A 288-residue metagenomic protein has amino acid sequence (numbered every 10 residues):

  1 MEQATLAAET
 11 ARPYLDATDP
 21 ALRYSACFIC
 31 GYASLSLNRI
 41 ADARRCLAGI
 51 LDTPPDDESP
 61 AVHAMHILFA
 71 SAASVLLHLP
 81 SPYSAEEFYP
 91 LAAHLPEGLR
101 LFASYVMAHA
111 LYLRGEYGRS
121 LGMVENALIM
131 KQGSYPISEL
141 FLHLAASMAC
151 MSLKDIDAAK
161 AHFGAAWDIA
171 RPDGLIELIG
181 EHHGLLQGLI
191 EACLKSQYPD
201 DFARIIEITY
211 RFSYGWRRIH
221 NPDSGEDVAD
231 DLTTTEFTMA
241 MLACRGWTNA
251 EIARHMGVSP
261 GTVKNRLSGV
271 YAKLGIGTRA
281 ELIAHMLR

Functional and structural regions predicted by a protein language model:
M1, L22-R39, V62-L79, L101-R114 (+2 more regions): Tandem amphipathic alpha-helical repeat scaffolds
M1-T10, L35-G49, S74-F88, Y112-N126 (+1 more regions): Helix-turn-helix repeat elements of alpha-solenoid scaffolds
A8-A11, G31-A33, A240-A243: Small side chains
P13-P20, T53-P60, A92-L95, K131-G133: Flexible helix-coil transition and linker loops at the boundaries of alpha-helical arrays
A17-T18, N38, D57-S59, K154 (+1 more regions): Short coil/turn segments at helix-helix junctions and helix-capping linkers within large alpha-helical proteins
L51, E125-L128, S147, W167 (+3 more regions): Generic hydrophobic alpha-helical scaffold/packing signal
S84, P96-E139, H143-T234, A250 (+1 more regions): Linker/hinge segments immediately adjacent to helix-turn-helix/homeobox DNA-binding domains
R217-S268, A272-R288: Helix-turn-helix DNA-binding segment
